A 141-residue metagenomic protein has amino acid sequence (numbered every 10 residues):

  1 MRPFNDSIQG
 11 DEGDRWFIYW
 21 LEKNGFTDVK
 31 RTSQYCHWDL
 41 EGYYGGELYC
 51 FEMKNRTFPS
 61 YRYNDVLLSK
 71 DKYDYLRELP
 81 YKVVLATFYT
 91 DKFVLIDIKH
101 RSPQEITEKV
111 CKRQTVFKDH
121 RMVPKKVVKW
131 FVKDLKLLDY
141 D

Functional and structural regions predicted by a protein language model:
M1-T32: Acidic-basic catalytic patches of nuclease active cores, encompassing PD-(D/E)XK and other metal-cofactor nuclease
P3-F4, T57-R62: Surface-exposed cleft-lining segments at the edges of enzyme active sites
L21, L40-P59: Conserved catalytic cores of phosphodiester-cleaving nucleases, focusing on short active-site segments
K23, Y43-G45, F88-D141: Non-catalytic C-terminal interaction segments of nucleic acid-processing enzymes
G25-F26, G45-E47, E78-K82: Short glycine/proline-enriched coil/turn segments at helix->beta-strand junctions
K30-R31, C50, V84-T87: A structural signal for short, well-ordered beta-strand segments and their strand-loop junctions that often border
Q34-W38, D91-K92: Short acidic/glycine-enriched loop/turn segments that link adjacent beta-strands
Y61-F88: Short, charged, amphipathic alpha-helix that recurs within catalytic cores of restriction-modification and other
